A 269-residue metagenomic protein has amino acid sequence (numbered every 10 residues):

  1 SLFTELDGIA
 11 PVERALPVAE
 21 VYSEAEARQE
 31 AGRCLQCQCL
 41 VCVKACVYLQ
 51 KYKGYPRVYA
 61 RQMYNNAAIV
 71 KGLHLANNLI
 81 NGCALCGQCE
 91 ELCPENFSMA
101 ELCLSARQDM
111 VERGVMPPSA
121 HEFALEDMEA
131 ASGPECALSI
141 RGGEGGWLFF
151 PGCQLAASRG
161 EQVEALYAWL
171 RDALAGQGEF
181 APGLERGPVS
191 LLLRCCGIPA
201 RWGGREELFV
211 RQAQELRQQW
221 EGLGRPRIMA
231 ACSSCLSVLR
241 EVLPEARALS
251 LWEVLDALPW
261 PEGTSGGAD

Functional and structural regions predicted by a protein language model:
S1-G82: Ferredoxin-type iron-sulfur electron-transfer modules and their immediate structural context
A27, W260-D269: Redox cofactor-anchoring modules in respiratory/redox and cofactor-processing assemblies
C34-K44, R113, P117, Q177 (+1 more regions): Short secondary-structure junctions and interdomain/linker hinges
K53-A246: Iron-sulfur-cluster electron-transfer modules
A246-E253: Short hydrophobic/aromatic-enriched beta-strand-loop microsegments
V254-W260: A short, histidine- and acid-enriched strand-loop-helix "catalytic/donor-clamping" loop that lines the nucleotide-sugar
